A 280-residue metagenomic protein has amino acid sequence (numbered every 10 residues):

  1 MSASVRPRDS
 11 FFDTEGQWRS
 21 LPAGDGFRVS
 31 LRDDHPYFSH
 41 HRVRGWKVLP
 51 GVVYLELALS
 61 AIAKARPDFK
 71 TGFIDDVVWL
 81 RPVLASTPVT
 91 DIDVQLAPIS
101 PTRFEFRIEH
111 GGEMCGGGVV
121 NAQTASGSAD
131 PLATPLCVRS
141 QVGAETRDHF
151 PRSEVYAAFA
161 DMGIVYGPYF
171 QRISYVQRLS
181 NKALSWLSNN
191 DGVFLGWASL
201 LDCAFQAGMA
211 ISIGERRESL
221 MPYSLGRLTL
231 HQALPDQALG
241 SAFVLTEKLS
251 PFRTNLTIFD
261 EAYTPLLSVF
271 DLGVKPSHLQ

Functional and structural regions predicted by a protein language model:
M1-Q280: Acyl-thioester-processing domains in fatty-acid/polyketide/NRPS systems
